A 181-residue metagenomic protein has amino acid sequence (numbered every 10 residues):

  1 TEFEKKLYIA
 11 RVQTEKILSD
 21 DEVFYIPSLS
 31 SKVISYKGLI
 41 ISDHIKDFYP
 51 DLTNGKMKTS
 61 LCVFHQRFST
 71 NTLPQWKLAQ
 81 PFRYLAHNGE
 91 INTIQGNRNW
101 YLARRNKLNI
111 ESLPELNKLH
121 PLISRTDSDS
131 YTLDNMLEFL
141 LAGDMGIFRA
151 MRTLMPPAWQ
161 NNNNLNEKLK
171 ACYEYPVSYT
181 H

Functional and structural regions predicted by a protein language model:
T1-N71, Q80, N164, A171-C172: Active-site pocket-lining segments that scaffold enzyme catalytic pockets across diverse folds
T59, F64, L78-P81, N97 (+5 more regions): General structural feature for long, well-ordered alpha-helical segments within catalytic domains of soluble enzymes
L73-L78, Q95-N99, A103-K107: Short acidic, glycine/serine/threonine-rich loops at helix termini
L73-Q80, I123-D127: Alpha-helix capping and helix-loop boundary segments enriched in small/acidic/polar residues
P81-R98: Conserved phosphate/anionic-ligand binding catalytic regions in large, soluble enzymes, centered on
N92, N99, N106-N162: Conserved catalytic alpha/beta cores of large enzymes that bind or transform nucleotide phosphates and polynucleotides
T180-H181: Conserved small/polar residues in nucleotide/adenosyl-binding loops
